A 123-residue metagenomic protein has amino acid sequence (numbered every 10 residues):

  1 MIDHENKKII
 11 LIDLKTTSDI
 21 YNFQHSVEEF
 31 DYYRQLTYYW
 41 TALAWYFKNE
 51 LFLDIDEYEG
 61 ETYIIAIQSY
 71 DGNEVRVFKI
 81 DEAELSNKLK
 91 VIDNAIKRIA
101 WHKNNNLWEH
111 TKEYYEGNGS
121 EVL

Functional and structural regions predicted by a protein language model:
M1-F23, Y39: Conserved catalytic cores of phosphodiester-cleaving nucleases, focusing on short active-site segments
H25-F30, Y38-L123: Metal-dependent nuclease catalytic regions and adjoining charged, substrate-binding loops involved in nucleic-acid end
Q35: Glycine- and acidic-residue-rich phosphate-binding/metal-coordinating active-site segment common to enzymes that handle
